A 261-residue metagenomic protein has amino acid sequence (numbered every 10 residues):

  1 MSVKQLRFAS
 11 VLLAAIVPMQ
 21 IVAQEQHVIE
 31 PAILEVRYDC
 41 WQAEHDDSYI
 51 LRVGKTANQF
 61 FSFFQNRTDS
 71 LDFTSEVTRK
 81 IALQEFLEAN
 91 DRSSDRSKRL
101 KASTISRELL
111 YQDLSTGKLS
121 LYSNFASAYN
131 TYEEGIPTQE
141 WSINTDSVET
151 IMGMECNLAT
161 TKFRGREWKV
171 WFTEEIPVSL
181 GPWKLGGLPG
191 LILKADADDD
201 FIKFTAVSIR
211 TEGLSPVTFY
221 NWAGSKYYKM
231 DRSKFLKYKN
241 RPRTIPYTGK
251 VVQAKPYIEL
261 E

Functional and structural regions predicted by a protein language model:
M1-E30: Bacterial Sec-dependent N-terminal signal peptides
I21-Q26, D47, M154-A159, G181-P182 (+1 more regions): Intrinsically disordered, low-complexity boundary segments flanking structured domains
Q24-V148, E155, F201-E261: Extracellular or lumenal secretory-pathway regions
E35-W41, N157-K162, L193-D196: Short beta-strand segments that buttress and anchor functional surface loops
Q59-F60, C156, V170, L193-A195: Short hydrophobic-aromatic micro-motifs
S103-S106, R166, P189-L191: A generic structural signal for short beta-strands and their flanking turns/coil linkers
T131-W183: Extended beta-strand-rich segments in extracellular/periplasmic secretory proteins, especially within noncatalytic
V178-L214: Structured soluble/peripheral alpha/beta segments that form catalytic or ligand/cofactor-binding pockets
